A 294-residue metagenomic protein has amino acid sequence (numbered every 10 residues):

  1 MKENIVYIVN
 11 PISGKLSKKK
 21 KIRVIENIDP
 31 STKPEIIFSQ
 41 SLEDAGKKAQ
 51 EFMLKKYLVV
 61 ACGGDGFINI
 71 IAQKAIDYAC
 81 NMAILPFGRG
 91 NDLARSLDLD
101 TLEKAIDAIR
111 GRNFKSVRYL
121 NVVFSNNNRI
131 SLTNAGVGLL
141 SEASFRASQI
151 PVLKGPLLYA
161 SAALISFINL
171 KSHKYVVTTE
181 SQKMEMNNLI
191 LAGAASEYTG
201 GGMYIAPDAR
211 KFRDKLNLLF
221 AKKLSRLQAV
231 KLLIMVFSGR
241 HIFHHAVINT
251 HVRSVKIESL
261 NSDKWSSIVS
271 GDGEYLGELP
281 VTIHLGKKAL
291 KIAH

Functional and structural regions predicted by a protein language model:
M1-V59, N69, Q73, Q182-K183: ATP/NTP phosphate-donor binding region
I8, S39, Y78-N81, L85-G193: Catalytic core of DAGKc-family lipid kinases
V9-P11, G63, F220-K222: Short beta-strand/turn micro-motifs composed of small residues that flank or help shape donor/cofactor-binding pockets
G14-K18, G200, I292: Short N-terminal binding/cap micro-motifs at the start of the first secondary-structure element
G66-I71, V117: Short glycine/serine/threonine-rich phosphate/pyrophosphate-binding segments that cradle anionic phosphate groups
G136, L140, A192-A206, Y275: Glycine-rich phosphate/pyrophosphate-binding beta-alpha loops
P151-L158, P207-Q228: Gly/Ser/Thr-rich active-site loops/lids in small-molecule metabolic enzymes that frequently grip phosphoryl groups
E185, R210, F220-H294: ATP/nucleoside-binding phosphotransfer catalytic cores, i.e., glycine-rich phosphate-binding loops
